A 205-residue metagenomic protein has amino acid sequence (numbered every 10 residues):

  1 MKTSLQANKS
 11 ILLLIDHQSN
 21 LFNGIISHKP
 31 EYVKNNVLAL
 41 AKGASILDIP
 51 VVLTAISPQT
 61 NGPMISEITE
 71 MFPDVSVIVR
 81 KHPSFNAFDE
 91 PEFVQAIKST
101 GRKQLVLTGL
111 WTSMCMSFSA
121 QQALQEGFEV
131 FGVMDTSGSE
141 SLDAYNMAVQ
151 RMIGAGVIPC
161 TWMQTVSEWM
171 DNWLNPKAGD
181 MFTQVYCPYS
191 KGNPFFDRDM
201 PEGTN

Functional and structural regions predicted by a protein language model:
M1-I11, L47, Q59-N205: Active-site-adjacent betaalpha module
N8-S10, I26-L53: A short alpha/beta connector and helix-capping loop motif
D16: Residue(s) in the substrate-gating loop at a strand-loop-helix junction that position the organic substrate next
S19-G24: Short acidic, Gly/Ser-rich segments with clustered Asp/Glu that frequently serve as metal-coordination loops in enzyme
I56: Active-site anion-handling motifs in enzyme catalytic cores
